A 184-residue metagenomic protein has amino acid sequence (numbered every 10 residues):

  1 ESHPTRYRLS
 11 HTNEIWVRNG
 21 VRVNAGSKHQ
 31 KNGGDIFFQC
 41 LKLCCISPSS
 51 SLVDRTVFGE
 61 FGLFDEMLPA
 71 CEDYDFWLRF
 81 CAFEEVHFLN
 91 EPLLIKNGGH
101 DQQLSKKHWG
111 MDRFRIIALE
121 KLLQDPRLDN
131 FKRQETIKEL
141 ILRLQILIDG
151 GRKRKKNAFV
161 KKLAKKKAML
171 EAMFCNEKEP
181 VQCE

Functional and structural regions predicted by a protein language model:
E1, T5, T56-E60, Q124 (+2 more regions): Replace "anionic and nucleotidyl ligands
E1-N24: Conserved donor NDP-sugar-binding/catalytic core segment of glycosyltransferases
H3-P4, C40, L123, R152: Hydrophobic residues in alpha-helical segments
T12-E14, S50, I148: Generic short beta-strand
V17, R22-V23, V57, N97 (+2 more regions): Generic alpha-helical hydrophobic packing signal
A25-A118: Conserved nucleotide-sugar donor-binding catalytic segment
G98-E184: C-terminal subregions of glycosyltransferases and related glycan-biosynthesis enzymes
